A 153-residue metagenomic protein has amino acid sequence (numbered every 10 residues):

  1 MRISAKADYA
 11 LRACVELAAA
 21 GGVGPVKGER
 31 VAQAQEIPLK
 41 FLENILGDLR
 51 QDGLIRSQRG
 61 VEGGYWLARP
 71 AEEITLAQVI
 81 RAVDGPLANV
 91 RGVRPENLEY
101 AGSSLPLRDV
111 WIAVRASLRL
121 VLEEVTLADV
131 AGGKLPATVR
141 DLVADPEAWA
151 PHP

Functional and structural regions predicted by a protein language model:
I3-L11, V15-P38: N-terminal helix-turn-helix DNA-binding core of bacterial DNA-binding proteins
L17, V31, I45-D52: Basic amphipathic alpha-helical segments that dock to polyanions
F41: Residues in the helix-turn-helix
Q51-L54, A82: Residue cluster at the C-terminal edge of the helix-turn-helix DNA-binding motif
G53-L67: Beta-hairpin "wing" of winged helix-turn-helix
A71-E96, L107-A116: Conserved segment of winged-helix/HTH DNA-binding domains
P95-P153: C-terminal regulatory/oligomerization modules of transcriptional regulators
